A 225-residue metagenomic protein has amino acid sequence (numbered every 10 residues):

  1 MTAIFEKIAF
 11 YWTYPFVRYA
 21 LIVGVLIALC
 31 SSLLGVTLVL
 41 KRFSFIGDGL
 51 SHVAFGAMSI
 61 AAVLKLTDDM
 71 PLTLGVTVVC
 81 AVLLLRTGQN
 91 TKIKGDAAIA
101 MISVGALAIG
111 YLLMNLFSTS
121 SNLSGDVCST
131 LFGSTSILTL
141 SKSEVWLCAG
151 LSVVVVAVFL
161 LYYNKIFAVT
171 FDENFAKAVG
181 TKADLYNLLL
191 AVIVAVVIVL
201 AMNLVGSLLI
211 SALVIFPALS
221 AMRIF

Functional and structural regions predicted by a protein language model:
M1-L29: Membrane-interfacial amphipathic/re-entrant helices at transmembrane-helix boundaries
K7-I8, S103, L107-L160: Transmembrane helix-bundle core of multi-pass membrane transporters and related energy-transducing complexes
Y11-A20, K65-P71, K92-A98, S136-L147: Interfacial loop-to-helix junctions that mark the boundaries of transmembrane helices in multi-pass membrane
L21-V25, M70-G75, A97-M101, V145-G150 (+1 more regions): Hydrophobic alpha-helical transmembrane segments
V25, L29, L33, G75-L83 (+4 more regions): Generic alpha-helical transmembrane segments of integral inner-membrane proteins, especially permease/transport modules
L29, L33, H52-A54, V78 (+3 more regions): Hydrophobic alpha-helical segments embedded in the membrane of multi-pass proteins
V36-S121, M222-F225: Short loop segments and helix-boundary regions at transmembrane helix junctions of multi-pass inner-membrane proteins
L140-P217: Helix-loop-helix "hairpin" substructures at the membrane interface of multi-pass membrane proteins
